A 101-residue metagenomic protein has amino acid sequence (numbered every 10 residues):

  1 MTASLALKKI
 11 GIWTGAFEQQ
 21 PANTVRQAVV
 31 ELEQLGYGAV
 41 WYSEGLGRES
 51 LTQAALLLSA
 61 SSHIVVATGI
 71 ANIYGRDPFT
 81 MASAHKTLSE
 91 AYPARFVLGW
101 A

Functional and structural regions predicted by a protein language model:
M1-T68: N-terminal beta1-alpha1-beta2 module of alpha/beta enzyme domains
L5-E18, D77-A101: Flexible, glycine-rich active-site loops centered on histidine and acidic residues that chelate a metal or position
G45-L46, I70-F79: Acidic, glycine-rich active-site loops and adjacent beta-strand->loop/helix elements that engage anionic groups
L51-T52, L56, R76-D77, H85: A sequence-level detector of short, solvent-exposed, charge-rich linear segments
V65-A71, V97, A101: A short, GP-enriched loop/loop-strand-helix hinge that lies immediately N-terminal to, or at the N-terminal rim
